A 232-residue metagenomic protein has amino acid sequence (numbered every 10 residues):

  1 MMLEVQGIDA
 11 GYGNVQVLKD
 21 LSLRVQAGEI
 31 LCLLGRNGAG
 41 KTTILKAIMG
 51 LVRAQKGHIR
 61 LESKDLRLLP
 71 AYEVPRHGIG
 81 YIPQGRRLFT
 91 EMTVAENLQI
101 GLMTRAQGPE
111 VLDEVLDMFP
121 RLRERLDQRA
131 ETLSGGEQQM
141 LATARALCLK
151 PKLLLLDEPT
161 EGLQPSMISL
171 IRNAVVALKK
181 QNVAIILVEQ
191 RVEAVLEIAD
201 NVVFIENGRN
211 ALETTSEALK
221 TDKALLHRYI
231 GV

Functional and structural regions predicted by a protein language model:
L34-R36: The feature captures the beta-strand-to-loop junction immediately N-terminal to the Walker
M49: Helix-to-loop junction immediately C-terminal to a conserved catalytic motif
R53, D65-G85, L112, E124-Q128 (+1 more regions): ABC ATPase NBD coupling module
R129-L133, E137: Conserved ABC ATPase signature
A146-L147: ABC ATPase C-loop
K150: Conserved catalytic motifs of ABC-family nucleotide-binding domains
L154-E158: Catalytic Walker B motif of ABC-type/P-loop ATPase nucleotide-binding domains
